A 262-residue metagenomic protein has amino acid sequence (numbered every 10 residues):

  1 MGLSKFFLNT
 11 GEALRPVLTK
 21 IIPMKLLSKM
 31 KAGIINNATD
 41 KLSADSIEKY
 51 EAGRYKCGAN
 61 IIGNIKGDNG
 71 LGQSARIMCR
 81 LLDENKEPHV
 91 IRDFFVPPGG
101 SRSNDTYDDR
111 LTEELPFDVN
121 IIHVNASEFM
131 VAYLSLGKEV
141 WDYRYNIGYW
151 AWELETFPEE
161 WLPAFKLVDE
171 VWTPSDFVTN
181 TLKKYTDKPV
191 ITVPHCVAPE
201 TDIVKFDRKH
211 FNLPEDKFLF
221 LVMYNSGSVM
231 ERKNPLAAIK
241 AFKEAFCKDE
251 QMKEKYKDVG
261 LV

Functional and structural regions predicted by a protein language model:
G2-V124, E254: N-terminal pre-catalytic "stem/leader" segment of glycosyltransferase-like enzymes
L42, S46-I47, N60-I62, D93-T181: Extended catalytic core of nucleotide-activated donor transferases of GT-like folds
K56-C57, R144-Y145, F218, V259: Nucleotide donor/acceptor-binding cores
I62, Y149, P174, V193 (+2 more regions): Short hydrophobic "strand-cap" motifs at the C-terminus of beta-strands
G67-D68, A126-F129, E155, G227-M230: Short acidic, S/G/P-rich loop/turn micro-motifs used as interaction or catalytic elements
Q73-L81, P199-V262: Conserved catalytic-core segment of nucleotide-activated headgroup transferases in glycan assembly
P88-H89, N146, P189-V190, V259: Hydrophobic anchor at the start of a short beta-strand that flanks the dinucleotide cofactor-binding loop
D169-N180, D187-I203: Donor nucleotide-sugar binding/catalytic pocket of nucleotide-sugar-dependent glycosyltransferases
